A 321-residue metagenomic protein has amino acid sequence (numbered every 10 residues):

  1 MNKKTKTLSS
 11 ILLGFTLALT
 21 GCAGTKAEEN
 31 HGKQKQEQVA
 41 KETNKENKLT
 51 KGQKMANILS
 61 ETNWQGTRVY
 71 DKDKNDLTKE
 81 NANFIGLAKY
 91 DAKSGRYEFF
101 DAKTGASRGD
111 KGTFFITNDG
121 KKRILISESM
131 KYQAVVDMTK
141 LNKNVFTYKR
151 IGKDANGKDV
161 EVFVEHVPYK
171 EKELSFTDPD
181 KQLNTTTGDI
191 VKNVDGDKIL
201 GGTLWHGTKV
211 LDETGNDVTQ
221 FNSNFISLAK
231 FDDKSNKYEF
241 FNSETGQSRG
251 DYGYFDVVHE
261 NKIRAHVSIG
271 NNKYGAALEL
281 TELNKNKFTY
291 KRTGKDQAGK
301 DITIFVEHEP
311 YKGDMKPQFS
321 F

Functional and structural regions predicted by a protein language model:
N2-I11: Bacterial N-terminal signal peptides that target proteins for export
I11-L13, L17: Hydrophobic alpha-helical targeting segments used for export or membrane insertion
L19-G21: C-terminal motif of bacterial Sec signal peptides marking the signal peptidase cleavage site
A23-K26: Bacterial signal peptide processing site
E28-G109, D119-G250, K262-F321: Lipid interaction determinants
T117, D256-V258: Blade-terminus and WD-like Trp-Asp/Gly-His loop motifs, strongest in beta-propeller folds
